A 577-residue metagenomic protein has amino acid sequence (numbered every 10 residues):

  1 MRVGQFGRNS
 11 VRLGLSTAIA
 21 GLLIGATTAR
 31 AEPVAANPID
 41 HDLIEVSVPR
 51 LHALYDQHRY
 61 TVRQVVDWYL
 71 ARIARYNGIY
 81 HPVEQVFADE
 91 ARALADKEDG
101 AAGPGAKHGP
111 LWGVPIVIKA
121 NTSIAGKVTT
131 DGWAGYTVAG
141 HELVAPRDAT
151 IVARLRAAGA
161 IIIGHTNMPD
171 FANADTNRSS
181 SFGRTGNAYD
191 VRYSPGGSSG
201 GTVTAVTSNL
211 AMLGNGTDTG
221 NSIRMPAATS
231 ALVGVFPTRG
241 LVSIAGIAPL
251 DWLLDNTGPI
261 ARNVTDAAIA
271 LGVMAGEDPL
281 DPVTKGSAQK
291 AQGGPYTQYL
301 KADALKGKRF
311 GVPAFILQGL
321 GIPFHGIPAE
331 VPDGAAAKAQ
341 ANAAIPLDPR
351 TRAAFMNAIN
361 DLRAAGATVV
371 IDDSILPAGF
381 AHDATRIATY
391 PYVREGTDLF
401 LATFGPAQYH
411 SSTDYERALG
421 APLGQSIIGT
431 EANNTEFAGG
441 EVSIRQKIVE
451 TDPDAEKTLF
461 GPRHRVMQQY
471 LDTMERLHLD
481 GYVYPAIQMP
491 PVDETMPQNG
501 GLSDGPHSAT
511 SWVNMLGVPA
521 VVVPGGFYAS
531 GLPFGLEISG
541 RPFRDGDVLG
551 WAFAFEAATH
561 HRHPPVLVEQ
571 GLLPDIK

Functional and structural regions predicted by a protein language model:
R2-L15: Bacterial N-terminal signal peptides that target proteins for export
G14-G25: Bacterial N-terminal signal peptides
T27-R30: Sec/Tat signal peptide C-region and signal peptidase I cleavage site
P33-G220, T238, R262, M274 (+2 more regions): Gly/Ser-rich catalytic/binding loops embedded in alpha/beta enzyme cores
I39, W112-A139, G307-A339, Y390-M467 (+1 more regions): Short helix-loop capping/hinge segments that flank enzyme active sites or metal/cofactor-binding pockets
H58, G113, A157, I161 (+4 more regions): Glycine-rich, small-residue loops and helix-cap segments that act as flexible hinges at active-site edges
V66, D96, P295-Y296, I345-S374 (+4 more regions): Acyltransferase
R75, I161, T207-K338, M356 (+3 more regions): Structural helix-boundary/capping segments
